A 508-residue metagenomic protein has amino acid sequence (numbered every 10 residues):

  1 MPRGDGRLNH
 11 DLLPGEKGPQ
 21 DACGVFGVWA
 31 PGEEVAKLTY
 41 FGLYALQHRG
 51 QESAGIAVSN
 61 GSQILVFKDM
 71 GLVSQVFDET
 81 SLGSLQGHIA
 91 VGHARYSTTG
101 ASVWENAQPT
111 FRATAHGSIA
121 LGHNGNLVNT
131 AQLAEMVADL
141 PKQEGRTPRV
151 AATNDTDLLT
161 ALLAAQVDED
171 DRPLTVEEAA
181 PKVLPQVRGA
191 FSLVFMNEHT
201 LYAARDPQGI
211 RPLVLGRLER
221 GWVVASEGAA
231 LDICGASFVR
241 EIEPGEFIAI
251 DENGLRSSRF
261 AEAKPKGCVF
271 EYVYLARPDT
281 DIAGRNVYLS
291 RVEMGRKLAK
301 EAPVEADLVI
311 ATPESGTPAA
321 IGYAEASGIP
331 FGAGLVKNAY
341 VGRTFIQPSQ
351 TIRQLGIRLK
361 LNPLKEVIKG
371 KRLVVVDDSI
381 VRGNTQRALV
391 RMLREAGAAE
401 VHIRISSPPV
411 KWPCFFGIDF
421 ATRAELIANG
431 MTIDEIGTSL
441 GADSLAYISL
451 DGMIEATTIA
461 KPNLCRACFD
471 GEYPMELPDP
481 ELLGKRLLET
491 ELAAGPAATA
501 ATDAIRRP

Functional and structural regions predicted by a protein language model:
P2-P244, A249-A306, T312, E400: Conserved short alpha-helical segments that host acidic/polar catalytic motifs at enzyme active sites
V35, T98-T99, N129, Y202 (+8 more regions): Flexible loop/turn segments at secondary-structure boundaries
F77, A152-T153, D157-L162, F331-G342 (+1 more regions): A conserved beta-strand->alpha-helix junction
Q143-E144, E169, P303-D307, E325-G332 (+2 more regions): Secondary-structure transition/capping motifs at alpha-helix termini and the adjoining loop/turn into the next element
K182, A230, S237, G245-E246 (+4 more regions): Phosphate/diphosphate-binding loops
L184, H199-T200, G235-E241, A261 (+1 more regions): PRPP-dependent phosphoribosyltransferase catalytic core
P244-F247, D251, I321-G332: Structured, non-catalytic alpha/beta "coupling" segments that mediate domain-domain communication and provide generic
G328-L373, N384, K411-A421: Short, glycine/charge-rich flexible loops or terminal/linker lids adjacent to PRPP-binding catalytic cores
